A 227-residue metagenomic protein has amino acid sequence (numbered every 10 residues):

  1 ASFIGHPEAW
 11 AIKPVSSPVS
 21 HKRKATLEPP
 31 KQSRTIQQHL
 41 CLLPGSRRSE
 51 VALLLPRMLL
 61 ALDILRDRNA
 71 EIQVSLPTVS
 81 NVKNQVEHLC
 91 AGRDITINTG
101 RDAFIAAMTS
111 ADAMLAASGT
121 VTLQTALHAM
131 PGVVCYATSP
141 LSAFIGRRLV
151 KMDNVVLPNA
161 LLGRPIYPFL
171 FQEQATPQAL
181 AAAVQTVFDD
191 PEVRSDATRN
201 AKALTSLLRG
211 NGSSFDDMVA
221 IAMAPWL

Functional and structural regions predicted by a protein language model:
A1-L227: Nucleotide-activated sugar donor-binding and catalytic core shared by glycosyltransferases and related lipid-linked
